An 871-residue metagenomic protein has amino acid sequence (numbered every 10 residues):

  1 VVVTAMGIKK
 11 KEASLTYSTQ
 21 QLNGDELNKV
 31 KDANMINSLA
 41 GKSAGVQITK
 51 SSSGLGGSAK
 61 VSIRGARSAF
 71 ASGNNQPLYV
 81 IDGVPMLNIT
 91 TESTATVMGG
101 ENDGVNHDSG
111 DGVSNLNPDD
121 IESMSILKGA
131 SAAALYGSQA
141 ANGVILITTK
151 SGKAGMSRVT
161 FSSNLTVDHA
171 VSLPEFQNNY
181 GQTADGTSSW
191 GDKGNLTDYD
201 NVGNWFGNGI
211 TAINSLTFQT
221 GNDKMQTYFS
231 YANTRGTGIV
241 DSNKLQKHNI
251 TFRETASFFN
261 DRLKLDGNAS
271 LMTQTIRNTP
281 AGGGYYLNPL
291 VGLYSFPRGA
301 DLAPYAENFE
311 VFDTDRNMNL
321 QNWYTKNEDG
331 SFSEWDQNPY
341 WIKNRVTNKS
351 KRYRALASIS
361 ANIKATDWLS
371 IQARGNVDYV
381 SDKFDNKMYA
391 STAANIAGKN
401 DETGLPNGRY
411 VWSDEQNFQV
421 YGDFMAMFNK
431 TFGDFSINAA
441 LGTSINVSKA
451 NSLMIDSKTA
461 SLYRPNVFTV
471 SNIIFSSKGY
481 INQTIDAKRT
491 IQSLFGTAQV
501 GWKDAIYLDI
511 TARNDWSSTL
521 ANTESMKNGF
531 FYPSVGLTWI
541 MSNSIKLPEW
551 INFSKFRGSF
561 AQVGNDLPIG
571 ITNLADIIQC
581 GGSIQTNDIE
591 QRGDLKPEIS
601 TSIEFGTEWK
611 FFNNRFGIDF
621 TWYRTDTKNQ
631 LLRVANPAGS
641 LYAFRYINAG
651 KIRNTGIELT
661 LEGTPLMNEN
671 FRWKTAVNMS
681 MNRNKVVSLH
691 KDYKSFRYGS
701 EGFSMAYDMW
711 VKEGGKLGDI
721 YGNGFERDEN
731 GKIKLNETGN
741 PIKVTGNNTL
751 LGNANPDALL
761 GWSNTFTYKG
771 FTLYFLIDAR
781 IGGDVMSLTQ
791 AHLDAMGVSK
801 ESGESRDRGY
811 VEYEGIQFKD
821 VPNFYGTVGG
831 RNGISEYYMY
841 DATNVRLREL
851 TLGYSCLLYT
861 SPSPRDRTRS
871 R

Functional and structural regions predicted by a protein language model:
V1-M272, G283, L356, K488 (+4 more regions): Short, small/polar-rich motifs associated with maturation and membrane association, primarily at protein termini
L27, S188-G191, G209-A212, K247-H248 (+9 more regions): Extracellular/periplasmic, surface-exposed regions of secreted and cell-surface proteins
A40, Y646-R653, S695-L717, G746 (+4 more regions): C-terminal extracellular loops and terminal segments of Gram-negative outer membrane beta-barrel proteins
Y79, K430, V500, R727 (+1 more regions): Short aromatic-centered micro-motifs
T160-N195, A281-N288, L453-S461, I647 (+1 more regions): Conserved small-residue
V202, Y340, A393-I396, S517 (+2 more regions): Extracytoplasmic gating/loop element in the C-terminal half of outer-membrane beta-barrel translocons and assembly
M272, R277-R354, A397-G408, E415-N417 (+4 more regions): Acidic/polar loop-and-plug regions of large Gram-negative outer-membrane beta-barrel proteins
A754-V785: Glycine-rich, aromatic-lined ligand/substrate-binding cores of catalytic and carbohydrate-binding domains
